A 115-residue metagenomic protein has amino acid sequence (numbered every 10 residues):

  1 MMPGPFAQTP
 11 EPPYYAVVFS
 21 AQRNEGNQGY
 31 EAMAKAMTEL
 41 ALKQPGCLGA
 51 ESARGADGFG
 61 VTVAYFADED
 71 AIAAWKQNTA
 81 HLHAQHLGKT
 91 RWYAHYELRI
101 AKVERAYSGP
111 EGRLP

Functional and structural regions predicted by a protein language model:
M1-G60, E69-Q77, Y93-P115: Short S/T/G/P-rich N-terminal loop/turn motif that feeds into the first structured element of a domain
V18, A84-L87: Residues that form generic nucleotide/phosphate-binding pockets
H86-G88, W92-A94: Short arginine-rich
